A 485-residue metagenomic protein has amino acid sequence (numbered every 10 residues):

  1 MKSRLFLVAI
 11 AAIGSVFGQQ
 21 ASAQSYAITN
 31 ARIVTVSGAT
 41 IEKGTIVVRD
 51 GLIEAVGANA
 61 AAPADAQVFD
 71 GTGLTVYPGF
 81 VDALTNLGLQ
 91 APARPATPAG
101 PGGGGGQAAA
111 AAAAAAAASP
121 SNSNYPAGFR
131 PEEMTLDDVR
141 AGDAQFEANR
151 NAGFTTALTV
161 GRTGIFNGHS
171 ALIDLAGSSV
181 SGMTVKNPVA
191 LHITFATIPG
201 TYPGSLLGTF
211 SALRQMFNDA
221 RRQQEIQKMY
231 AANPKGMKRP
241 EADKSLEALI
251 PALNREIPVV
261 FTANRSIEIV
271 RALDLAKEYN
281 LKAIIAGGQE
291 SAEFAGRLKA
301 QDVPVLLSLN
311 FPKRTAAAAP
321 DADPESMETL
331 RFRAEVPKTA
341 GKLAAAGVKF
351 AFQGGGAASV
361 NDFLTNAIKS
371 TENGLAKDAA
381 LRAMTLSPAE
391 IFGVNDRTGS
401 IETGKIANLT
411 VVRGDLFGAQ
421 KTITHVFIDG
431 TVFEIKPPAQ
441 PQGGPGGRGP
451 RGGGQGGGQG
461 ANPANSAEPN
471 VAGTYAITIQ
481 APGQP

Functional and structural regions predicted by a protein language model:
R4-V16: Bacterial N-terminal signal peptides
I28-A31, G446-P485: Tryptophan-anchored aromatic micro-motifs
I33, S37-G79, R94-A96, P101: Histidine-rich, glycine-flanked metal-binding segment
L74-A152, A157-V160: Metal-associated gating/positioning segment near the N- to mid-region
A91-S123, R221-P240, S245, P312 (+3 more regions): Intrinsically disordered, low-complexity segments enriched in small/polar residues
P92, Q107-A108, A113-A116, P120-N124 (+3 more regions): His/Asp/Glu-enriched, well-ordered alpha-helical/loop segment that forms or immediately abuts the divalent-metal
A141-E290, F294, G418, T422-I423 (+3 more regions): Polyanionic/metal-chelating signatures
